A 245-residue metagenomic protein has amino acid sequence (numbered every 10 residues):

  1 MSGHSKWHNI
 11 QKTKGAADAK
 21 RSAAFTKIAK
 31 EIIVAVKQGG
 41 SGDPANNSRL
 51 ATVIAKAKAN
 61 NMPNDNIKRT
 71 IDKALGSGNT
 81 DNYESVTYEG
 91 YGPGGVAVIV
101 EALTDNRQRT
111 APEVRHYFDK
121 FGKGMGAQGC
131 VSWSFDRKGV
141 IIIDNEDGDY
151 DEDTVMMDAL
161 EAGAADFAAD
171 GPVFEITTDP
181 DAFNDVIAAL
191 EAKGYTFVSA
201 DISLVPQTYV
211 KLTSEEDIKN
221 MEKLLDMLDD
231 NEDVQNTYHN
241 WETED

Functional and structural regions predicted by a protein language model:
M1-G126, V131-I142, H239-E242: N-terminal cationic and glycine-rich segments that engage phosphates or anionic surfaces
V140-D245: Positively charged, low-complexity, intrinsically disordered RNA-binding extensions
